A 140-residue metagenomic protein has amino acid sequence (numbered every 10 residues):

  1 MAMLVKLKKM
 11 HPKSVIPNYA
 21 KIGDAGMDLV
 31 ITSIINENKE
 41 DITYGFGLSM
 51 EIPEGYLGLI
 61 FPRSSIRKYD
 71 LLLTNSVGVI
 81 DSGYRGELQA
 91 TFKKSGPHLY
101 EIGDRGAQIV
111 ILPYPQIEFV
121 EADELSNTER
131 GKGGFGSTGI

Functional and structural regions predicted by a protein language model:
M1-I140: DUTPase catalytic domain/fold
